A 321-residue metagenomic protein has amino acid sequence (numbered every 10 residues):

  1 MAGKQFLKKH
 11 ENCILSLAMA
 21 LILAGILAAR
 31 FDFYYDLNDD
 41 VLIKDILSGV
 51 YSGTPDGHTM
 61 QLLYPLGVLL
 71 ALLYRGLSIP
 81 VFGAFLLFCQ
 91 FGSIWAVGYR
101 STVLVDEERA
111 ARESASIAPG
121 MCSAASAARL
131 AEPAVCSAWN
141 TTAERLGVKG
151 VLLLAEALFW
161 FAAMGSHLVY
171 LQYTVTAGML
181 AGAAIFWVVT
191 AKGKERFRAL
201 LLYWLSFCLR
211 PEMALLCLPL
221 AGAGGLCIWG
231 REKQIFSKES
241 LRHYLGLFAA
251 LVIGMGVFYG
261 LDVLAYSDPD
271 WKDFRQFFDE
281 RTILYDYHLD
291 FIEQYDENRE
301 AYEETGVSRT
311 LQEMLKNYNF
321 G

Functional and structural regions predicted by a protein language model:
M1-I26, E107-R112, A131, R145-G147 (+1 more regions): Start-transfer (signal-anchor) and selected internal transmembrane alpha helices of multi-pass inner/ER membrane
A28-L47, P55-L70, L77-P80: Extracytoplasmic catalytic/substrate-binding loops of multi-pass membrane glycan-assembly enzymes
A71, L154-A181, C208: Aromatic- and kink-enriched transmembrane "portal" helix at the membrane-lumen/periplasm boundary that abuts
L87-E113, A143-E144: Transmembrane-helix motifs of polytopic, lipid-linked glycan transferases
A138-A143, G182-R196: Membrane-interface transmembrane helices that cradle and orient dolichyl/undecaprenyl
R196-P211, G222: Membrane-interface alpha helices of multi-pass inner-membrane proteins
E212-G230: Transmembrane-embedded, aromatic-rich helix segments that form part of the hydrophobic channel/pocket engaging
L215, S240-V307: Juxtamembrane membrane-water interface segments immediately following transmembrane helices in multi-pass
